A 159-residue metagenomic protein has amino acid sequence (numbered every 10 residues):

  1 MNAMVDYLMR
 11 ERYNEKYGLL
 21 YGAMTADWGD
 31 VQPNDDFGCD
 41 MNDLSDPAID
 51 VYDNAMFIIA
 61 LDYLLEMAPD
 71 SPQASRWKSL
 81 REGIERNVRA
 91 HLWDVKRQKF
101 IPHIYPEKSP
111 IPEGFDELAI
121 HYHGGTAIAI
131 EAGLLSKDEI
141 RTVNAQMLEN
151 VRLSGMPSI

Functional and structural regions predicted by a protein language model:
M1-Y7: Hydrophobic or amphipathic alpha-helical targeting/insertion segments
M9-T25, D50, M56-I159: Catalytic cores of carbohydrate-active enzymes
A26-I49, E107-E113: Acidic/His metal-coordination segments adjacent to aromatic residues that form catalytic metal sites in metalloenzymes
